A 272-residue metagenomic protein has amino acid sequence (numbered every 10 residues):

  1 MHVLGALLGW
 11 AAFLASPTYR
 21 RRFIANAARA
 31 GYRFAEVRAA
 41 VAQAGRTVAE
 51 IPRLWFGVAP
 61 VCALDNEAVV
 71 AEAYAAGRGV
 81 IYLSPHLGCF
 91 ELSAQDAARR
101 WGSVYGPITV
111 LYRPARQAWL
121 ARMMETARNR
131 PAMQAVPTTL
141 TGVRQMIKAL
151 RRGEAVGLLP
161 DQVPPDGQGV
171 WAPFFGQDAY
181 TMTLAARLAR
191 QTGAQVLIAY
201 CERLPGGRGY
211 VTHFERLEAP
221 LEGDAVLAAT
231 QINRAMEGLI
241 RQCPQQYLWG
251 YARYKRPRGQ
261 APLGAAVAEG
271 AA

Functional and structural regions predicted by a protein language model:
M1-L4, R46, W101, W119-R122 (+2 more regions): Short amphipathic alpha-helical segments, especially helix-boundary/capping motifs
M1-S84, C89, R122-T126, R130-A132 (+1 more regions): Membrane-anchoring hydrophobic helices of lipid-metabolizing enzymes
A15, A30-R38, Y74, R99 (+1 more regions): Non-catalytic C-terminal accessory region of glycerolipid acyltransferases and related lyso-lipid remodeling enzymes
T18-R22, Q117-A118, D178-M182: Active-site metal-coordination segments of metallo-dependent hydrolases
R22, A68, L92, M123 (+3 more regions): Short Gly/charged-rich anion-binding patches and loops
A44-V48, S93, L159-P160, T181: Long, contiguous hydrophobic alpha-helical segments, chiefly transmembrane helices and signal peptides
P60-L64, Q117, V136-L140, D178-A179 (+1 more regions): A conditional alpha-helix N-cap/helix-loop micro-motif detector
R78-T139, D166-G169, P173: Catalytic core of membrane glycerolipid acyltransferases/transacylases, capturing the structured, soluble-facing
